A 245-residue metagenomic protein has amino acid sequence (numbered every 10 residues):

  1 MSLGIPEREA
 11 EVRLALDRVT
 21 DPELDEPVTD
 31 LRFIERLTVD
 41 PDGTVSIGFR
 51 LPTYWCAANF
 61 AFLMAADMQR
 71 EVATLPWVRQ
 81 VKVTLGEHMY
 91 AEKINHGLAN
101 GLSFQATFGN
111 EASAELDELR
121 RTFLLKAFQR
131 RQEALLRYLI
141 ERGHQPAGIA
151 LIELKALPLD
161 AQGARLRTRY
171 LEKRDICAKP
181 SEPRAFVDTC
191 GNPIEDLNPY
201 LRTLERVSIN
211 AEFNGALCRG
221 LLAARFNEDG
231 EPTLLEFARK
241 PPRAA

Functional and structural regions predicted by a protein language model:
M1-Y54, N59-A245: Domain-level signature for proteins that mediate thiol-based redox and metal-cofactor handling
